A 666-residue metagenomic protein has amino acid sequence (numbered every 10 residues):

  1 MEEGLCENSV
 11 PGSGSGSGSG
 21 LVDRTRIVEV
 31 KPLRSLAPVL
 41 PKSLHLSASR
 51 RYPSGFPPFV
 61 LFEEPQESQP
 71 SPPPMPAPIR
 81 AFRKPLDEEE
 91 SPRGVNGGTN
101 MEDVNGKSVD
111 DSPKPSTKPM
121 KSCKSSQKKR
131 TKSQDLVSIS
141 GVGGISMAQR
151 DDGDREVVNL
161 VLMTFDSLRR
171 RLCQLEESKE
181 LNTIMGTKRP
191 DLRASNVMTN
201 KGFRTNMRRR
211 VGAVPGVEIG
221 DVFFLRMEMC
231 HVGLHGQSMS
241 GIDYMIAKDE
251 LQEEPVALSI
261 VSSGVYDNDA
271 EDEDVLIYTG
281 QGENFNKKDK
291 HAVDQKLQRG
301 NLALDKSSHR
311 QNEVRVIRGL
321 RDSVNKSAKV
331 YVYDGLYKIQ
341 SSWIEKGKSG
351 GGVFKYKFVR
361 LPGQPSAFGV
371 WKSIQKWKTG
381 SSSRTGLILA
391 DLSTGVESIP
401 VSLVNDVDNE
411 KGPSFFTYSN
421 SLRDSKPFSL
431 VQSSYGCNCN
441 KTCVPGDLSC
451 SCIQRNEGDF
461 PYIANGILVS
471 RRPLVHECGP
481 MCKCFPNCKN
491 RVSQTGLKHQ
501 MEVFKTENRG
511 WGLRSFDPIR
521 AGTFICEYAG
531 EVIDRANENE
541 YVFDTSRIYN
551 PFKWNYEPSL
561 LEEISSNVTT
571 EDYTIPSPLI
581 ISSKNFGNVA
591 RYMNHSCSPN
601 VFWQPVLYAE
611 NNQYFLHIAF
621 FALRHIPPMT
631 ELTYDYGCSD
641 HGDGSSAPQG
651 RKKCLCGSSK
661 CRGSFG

Functional and structural regions predicted by a protein language model:
M1-S133: Extended, intrinsically disordered, low-complexity regulatory segments of metazoan chromatin-modifying
E89-V95, Q127-K129, S133-D135, I139-N159 (+4 more regions): Acidic, glycine-rich low-complexity segments with interspersed aromatic residues
S323-V330, V532-E538, D640-K652: Short, Lys/Arg- and Gly-enriched loop/turn segments at beta-strand edges
N325-S382, I626: Compact mixed alphabeta submodule
G335-K346, K505-E538, F621-D640: Conserved SET/PR-domain catalytic core that frames the SAM/AdoMet-binding pocket
V359-P362, A367-N465: Intrinsically disordered, low-complexity acidic/polar tracts
V492-A609: Catalytic cores of histone-lysine modification enzymes
F620, P628-G666: C-terminal interaction modules of eukaryotic adaptor/scaffold proteins
